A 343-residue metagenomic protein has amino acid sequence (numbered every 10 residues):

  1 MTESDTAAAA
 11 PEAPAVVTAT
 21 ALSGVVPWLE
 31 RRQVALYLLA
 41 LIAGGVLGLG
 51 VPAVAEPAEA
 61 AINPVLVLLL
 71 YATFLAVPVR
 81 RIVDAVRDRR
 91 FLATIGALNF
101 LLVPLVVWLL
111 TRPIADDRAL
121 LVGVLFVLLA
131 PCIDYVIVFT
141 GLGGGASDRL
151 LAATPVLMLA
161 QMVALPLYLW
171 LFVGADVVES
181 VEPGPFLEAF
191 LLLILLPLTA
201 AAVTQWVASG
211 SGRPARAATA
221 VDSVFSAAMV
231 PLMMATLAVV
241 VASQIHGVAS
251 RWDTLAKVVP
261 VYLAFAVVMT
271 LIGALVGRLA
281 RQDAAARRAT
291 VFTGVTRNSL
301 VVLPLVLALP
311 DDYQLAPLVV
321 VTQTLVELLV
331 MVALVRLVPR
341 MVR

Functional and structural regions predicted by a protein language model:
T2-R343: Alpha-helical transmembrane segments of multi-pass small-molecule/ion transporters
